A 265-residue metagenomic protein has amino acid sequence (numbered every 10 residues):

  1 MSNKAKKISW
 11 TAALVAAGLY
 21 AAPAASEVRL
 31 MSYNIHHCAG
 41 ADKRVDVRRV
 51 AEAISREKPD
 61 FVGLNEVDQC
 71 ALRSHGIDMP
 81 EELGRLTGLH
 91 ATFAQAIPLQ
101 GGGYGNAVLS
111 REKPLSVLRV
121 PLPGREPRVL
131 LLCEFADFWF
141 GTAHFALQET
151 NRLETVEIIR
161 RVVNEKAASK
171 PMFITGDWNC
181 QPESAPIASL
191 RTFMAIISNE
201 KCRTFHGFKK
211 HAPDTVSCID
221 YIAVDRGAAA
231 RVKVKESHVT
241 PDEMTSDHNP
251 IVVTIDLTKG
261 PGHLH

Functional and structural regions predicted by a protein language model:
S2-L14, G18-L86, P98-G102, I158 (+1 more regions): N-terminal, active-site-proximal structural segment of metallo-dependent hydrolase catalytic domains
E27, D42-K43, V67-W139, R231-P241: Structured beta-strand-rich core segments of catalytic domains in phosphoester-bond hydrolases
M31-S32, F61-N65, V108, L132 (+2 more regions): Structural recognition of the beta-strand scaffold that forms the well-ordered cores of secreted hydrolase catalytic
Y33-I35, V67, A143-F145, G176-W178 (+1 more regions): Active-site metal-binding loops of divalent metal-dependent hydrolases
H37-A39, L118-R119, A143-E149: Surface-exposed cleft-lining segments at the edges of enzyme active sites
S55-P59, G84-G88, T92, P114 (+2 more regions): Sec-exported extracytoplasmic/periplasmic mature domains
R119, T150-N151, E157, R161-F173 (+1 more regions): Metal-dependent phosphoester-hydrolase catalytic domains
